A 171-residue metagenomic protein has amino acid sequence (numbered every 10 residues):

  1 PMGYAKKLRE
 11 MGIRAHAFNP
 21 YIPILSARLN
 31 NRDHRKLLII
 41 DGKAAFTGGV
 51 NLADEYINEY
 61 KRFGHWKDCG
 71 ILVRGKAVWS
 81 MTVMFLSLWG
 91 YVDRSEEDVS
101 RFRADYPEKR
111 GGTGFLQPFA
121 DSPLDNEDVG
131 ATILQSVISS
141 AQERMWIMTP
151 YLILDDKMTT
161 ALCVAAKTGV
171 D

Functional and structural regions predicted by a protein language model:
P1-D171: Charged, low-complexity intrinsically disordered terminal segments
